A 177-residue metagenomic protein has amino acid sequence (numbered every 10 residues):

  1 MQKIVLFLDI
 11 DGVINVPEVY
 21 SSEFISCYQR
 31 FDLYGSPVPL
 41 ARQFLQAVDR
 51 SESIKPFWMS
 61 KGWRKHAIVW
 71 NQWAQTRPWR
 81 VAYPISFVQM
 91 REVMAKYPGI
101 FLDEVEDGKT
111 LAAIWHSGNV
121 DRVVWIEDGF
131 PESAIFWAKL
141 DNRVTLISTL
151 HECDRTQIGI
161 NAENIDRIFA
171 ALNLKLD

Functional and structural regions predicted by a protein language model:
M1-K3, L176-D177: Short intrinsically disordered terminal tails
Q2-G99: Alpha-helical substrate-recognition element adjacent to the catalytic core
N71-D177: C-terminal cap/substrate-recognition subdomain and adjoining C-terminal extension of metal-dependent phosphatase-like
